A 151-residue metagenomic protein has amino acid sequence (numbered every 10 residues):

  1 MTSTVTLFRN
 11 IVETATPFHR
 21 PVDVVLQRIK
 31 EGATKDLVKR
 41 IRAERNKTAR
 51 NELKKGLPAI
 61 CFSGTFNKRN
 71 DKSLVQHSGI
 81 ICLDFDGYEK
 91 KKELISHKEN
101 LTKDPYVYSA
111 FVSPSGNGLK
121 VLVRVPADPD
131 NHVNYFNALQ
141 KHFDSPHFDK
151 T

Functional and structural regions predicted by a protein language model:
M1-G79: DNA replication initiation on ssDNA origins
T2-A15, N67-K90, V125-T151: DNA replication initiation modules
R45-T48, L101-P105, L139-H147: Hydrophobic, Leu/Ile/Phe/Ala-enriched alpha-helical segments that form helix-helix packing faces
I80, D104, G118: Beta-strand-rich binding-surface signature of beta-sandwich/beta-barrel folds used to engage anionic ligands
D84, F111, L122: Residues in well-ordered beta-strands of folded domains
Y88-Y106: Short amphipathic alpha-helix segments
S109-S115, K150-T151: Short beta-strand
N117-R124: A generic structural motif
